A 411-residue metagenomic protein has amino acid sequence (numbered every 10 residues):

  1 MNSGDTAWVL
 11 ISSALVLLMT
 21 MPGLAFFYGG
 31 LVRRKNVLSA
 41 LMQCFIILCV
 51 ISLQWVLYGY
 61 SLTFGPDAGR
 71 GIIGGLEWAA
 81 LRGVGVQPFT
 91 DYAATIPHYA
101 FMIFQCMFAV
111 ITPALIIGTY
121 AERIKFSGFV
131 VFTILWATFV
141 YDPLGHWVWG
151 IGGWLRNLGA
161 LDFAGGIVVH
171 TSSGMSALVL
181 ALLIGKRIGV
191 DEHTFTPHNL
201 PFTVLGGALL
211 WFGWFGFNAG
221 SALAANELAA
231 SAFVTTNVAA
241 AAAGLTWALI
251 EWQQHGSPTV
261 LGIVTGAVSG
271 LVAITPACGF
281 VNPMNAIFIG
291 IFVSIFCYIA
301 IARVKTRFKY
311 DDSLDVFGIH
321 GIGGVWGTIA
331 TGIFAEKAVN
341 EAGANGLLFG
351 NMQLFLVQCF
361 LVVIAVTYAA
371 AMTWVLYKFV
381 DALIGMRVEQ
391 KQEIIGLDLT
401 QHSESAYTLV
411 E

Functional and structural regions predicted by a protein language model:
M1-E411: Glycine- and aromatic-enriched membrane alpha-helices
